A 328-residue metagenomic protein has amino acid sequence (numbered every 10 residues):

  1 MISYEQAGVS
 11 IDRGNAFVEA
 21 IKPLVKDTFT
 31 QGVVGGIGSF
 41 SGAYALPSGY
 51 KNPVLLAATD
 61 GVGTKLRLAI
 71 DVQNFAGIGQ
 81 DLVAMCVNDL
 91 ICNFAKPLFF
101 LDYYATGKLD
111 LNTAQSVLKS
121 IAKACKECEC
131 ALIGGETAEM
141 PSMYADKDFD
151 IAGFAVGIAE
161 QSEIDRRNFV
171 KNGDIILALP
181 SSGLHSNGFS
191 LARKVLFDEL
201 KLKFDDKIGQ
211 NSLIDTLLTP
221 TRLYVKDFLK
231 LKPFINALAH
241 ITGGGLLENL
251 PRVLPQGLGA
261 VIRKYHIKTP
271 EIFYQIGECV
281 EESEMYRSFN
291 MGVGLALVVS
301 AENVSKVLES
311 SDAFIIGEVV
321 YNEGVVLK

Functional and structural regions predicted by a protein language model:
M1-I91, E129, P141-S142: N-terminal glycine-rich phosphate/pyrophosphate-binding loops that anchor nucleotide-derived ligands and cofactors
I2-A7, P23, K51, T113-A131 (+3 more regions): Glycine-/charge-enriched secondary-structure boundary and capping motifs
K22, A43-L46, V62, L82 (+3 more regions): Glycine-rich anion-binding loops of enzyme active sites
F40-G42, T137-M140, A159-D165, Y224-F228 (+2 more regions): Glycine-rich, charged/polar anion/phosphate-binding loops that engage phosphate groups from diverse ligands
L55-A57, F99, I133, A237: Residue-level marker for buried hydrophobic side chains located in beta-strands that build the well-ordered beta-sheet
K65-L66, S186-G188, N249-L250: Short helix/loop capping segments that flank catalytic or ligand/cofactor-binding pockets
L66, K108, M140-S142, L246 (+1 more regions): Conserved protein kinase catalytic core
F189-L200: Short, compositionally biased
